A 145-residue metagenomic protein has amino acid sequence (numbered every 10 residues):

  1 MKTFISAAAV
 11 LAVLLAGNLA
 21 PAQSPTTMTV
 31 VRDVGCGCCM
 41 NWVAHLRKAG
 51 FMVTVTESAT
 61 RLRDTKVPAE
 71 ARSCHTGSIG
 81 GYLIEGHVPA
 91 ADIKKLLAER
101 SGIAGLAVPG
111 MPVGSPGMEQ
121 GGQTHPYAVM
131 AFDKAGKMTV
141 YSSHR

Functional and structural regions predicted by a protein language model:
M1-I5: Positively charged n-region of N-terminal signal peptides that target proteins for export
S6-A16: Bacterial N-terminal signal peptides
A16-S24: Bacterial Sec-dependent signal peptides at the C-terminal "C-region" and cleavage site
Q23-A49: Local sequence-structure signature of Cys/Sec-based thiol-disulfide redox active-site neighborhoods
T27-T29, M52-T54, K137-V140: Ser/Thr- (and often Asn-) enriched beta-sheet segments in non-cytosolic proteins
V34-G35, A59, M111-V113: Short beta->alpha connector loops
V43-P89: N-terminal, post-signal-peptide region of Sec/Tat-exported proteins
E70-R145: Thiol/selenol-based redox catalytic cores and closely related redox-interacting motifs
